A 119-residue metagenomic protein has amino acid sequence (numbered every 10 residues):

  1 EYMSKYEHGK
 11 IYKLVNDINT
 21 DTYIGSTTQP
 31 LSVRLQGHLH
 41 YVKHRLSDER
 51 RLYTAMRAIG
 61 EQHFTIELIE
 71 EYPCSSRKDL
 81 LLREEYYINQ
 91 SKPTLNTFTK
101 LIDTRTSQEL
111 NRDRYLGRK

Functional and structural regions predicted by a protein language model:
Y2-R118: Structure-specific nucleic-acid interaction/processing domains
